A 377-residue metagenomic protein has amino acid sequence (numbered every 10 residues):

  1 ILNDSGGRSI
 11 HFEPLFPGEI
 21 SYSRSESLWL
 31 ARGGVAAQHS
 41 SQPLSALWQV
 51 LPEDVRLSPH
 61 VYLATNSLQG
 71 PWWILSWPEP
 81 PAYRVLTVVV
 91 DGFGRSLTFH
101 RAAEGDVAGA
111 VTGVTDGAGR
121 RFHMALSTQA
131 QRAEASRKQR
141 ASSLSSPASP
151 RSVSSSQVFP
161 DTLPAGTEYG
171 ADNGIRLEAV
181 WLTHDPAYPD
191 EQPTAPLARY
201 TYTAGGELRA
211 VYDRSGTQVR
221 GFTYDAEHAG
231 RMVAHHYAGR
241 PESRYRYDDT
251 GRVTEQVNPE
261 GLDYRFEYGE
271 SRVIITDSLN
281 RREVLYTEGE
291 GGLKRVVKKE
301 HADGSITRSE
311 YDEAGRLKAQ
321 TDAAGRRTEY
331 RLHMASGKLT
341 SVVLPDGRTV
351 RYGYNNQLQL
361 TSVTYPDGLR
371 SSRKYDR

Functional and structural regions predicted by a protein language model:
I1-R377: Extended charged/polar low-complexity repeat regions
